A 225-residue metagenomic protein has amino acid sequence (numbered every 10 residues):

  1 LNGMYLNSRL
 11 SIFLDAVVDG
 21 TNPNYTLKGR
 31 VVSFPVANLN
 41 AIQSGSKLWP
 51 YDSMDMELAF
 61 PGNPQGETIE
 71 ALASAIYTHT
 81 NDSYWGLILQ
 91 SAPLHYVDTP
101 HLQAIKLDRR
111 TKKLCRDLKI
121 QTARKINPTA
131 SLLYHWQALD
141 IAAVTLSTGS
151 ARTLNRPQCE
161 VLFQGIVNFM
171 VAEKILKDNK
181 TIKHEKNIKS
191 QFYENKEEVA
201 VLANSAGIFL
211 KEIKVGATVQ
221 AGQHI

Functional and structural regions predicted by a protein language model:
L1-I225: Structured catalytic-domain cores with a bias toward divalent-metal coordination
